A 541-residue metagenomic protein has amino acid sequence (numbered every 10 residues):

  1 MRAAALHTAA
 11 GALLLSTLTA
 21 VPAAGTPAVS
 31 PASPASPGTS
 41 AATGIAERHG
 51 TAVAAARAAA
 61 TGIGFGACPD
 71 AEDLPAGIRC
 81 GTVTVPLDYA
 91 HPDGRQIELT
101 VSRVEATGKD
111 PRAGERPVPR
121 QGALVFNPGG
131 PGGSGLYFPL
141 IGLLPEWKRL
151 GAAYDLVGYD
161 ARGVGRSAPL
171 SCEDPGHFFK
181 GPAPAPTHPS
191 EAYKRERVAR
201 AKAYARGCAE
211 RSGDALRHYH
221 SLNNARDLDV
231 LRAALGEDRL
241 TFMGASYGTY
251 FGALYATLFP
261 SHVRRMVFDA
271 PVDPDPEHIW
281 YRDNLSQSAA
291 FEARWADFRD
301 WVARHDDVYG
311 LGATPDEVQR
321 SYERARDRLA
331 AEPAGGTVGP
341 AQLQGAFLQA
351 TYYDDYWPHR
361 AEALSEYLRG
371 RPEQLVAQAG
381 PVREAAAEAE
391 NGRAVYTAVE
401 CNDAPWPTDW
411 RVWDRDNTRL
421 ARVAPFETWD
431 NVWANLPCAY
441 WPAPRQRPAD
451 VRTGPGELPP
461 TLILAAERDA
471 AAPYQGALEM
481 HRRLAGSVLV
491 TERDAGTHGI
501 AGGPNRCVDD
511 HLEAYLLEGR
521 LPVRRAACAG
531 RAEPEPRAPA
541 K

Functional and structural regions predicted by a protein language model:
M1-A35, V83, L228: Secretory targeting and sorting signals
S16-T61: C-terminal region of N-terminal signal peptides and the immediate post-cleavage residues of exported proteins
P27-A28, S40-G44, Y137-L140, P169 (+2 more regions): N-terminal low-complexity, Ser/Thr- and acidic-residue-enriched intrinsically disordered segments
I45-Q342, A398-E400, A404-K541: Gly/Pro-rich cap/lid or specificity-loop segments adjacent to the active site
V272-A290, A363-S365, P372-A386: Flexible "cap/lid" loop of the alpha/beta hydrolase fold
A330-Q344, Y352-Y356, A386-A394: Structural motif
T351-R369, W406-R411: Short helix-capping/linker segments at secondary-structure and domain boundaries
R369-W413: Long, low-complexity segments enriched in small/aliphatic residues
